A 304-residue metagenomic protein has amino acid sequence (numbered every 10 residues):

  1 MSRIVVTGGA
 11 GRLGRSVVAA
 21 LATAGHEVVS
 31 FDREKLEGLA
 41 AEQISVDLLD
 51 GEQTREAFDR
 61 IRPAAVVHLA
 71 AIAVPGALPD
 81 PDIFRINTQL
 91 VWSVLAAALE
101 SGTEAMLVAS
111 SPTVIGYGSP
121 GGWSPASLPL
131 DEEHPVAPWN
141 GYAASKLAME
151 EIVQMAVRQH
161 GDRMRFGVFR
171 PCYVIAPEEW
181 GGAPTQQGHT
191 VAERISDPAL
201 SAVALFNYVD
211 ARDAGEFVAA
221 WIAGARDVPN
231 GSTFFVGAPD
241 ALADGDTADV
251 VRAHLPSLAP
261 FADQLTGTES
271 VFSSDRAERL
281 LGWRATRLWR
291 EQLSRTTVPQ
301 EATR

Functional and structural regions predicted by a protein language model:
S2, T268, S274-L280, R284-R304: Amphipathic terminal alpha-helices
I4-A24: N-terminal Rossmann NAD(P)H-binding glycine-rich loop of SDR-like oxidoreductase domains
V46-I86: NAD(P)H-binding glycine-rich loop region in Rossmannoid oxidoreductase-like domains and their noncatalytic homologs
F84-V91, L95, L107, T113 (+2 more regions): Short alpha-helix in the Rossmann-fold core of NAD(P)-dependent oxidoreductases
R85, G121-R163: Catalytic helix-loop patch of NAD(P)-dependent Rossmann-fold dehydrogenases
S93-W139: Conserved Rossmann-fold NAD(P)-dependent oxidoreductase catalytic core, especially the SDR/UDP-sugar
E151-A211: NAD(P)-dependent short-chain dehydrogenase/reductase
G215-S274, R279, A302-R304: Mid/C-terminal beta-alpha module of Rossmann-like enzyme folds, strongest in SDR-family dehydrogenases/epimerases
